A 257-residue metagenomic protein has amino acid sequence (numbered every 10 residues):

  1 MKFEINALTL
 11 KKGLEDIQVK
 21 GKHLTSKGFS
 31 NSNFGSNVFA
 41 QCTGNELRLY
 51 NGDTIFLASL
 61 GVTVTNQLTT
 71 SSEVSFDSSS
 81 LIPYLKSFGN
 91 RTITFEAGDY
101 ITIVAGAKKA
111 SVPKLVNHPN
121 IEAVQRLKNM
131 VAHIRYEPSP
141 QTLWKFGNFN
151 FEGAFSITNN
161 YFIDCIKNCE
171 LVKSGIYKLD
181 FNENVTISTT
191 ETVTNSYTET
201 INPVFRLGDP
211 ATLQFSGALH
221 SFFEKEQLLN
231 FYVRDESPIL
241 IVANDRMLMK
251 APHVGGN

Functional and structural regions predicted by a protein language model:
M1-Q125, F146-N257: DNA polymerase processivity clamps
N117-L143: Long, charge-dense
